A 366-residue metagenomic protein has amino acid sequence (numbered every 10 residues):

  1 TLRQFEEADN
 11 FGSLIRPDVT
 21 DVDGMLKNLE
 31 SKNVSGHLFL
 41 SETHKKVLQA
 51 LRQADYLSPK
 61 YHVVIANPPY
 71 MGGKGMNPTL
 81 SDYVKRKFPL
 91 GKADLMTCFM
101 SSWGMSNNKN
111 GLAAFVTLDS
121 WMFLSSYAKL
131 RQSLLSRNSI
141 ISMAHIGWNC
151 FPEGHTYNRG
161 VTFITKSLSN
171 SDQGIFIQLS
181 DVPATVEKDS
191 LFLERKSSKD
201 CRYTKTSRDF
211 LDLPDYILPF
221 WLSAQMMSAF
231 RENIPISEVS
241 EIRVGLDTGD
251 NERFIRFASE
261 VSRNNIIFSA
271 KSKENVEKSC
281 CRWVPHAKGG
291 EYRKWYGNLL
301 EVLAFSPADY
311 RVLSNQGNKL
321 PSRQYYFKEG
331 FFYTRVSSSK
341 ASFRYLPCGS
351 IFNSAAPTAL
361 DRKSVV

Functional and structural regions predicted by a protein language model:
T1-E6, E291, S350-I351, A356 (+1 more regions): Short intrinsically disordered, low-complexity coil segments enriched in acidic
T1-P59, V63: Class I S-adenosyl-L-methionine-dependent methyltransferase module
S35-G36, A341-F343: Short, flexible segments with low predicted structural confidence
D55-K273, N298, D309-Q316, K328 (+3 more regions): Signature of N6-adenine DNA methyltransferases within the class I
P69, G290, V336: Anionic group-transfer/hydrolysis microenvironments
W148-N149, Y292, S338: Short beta-turn/strand-loop junction motif enriched in small, turn-promoting residues
V261-S262, K271-Q324, F332: Contiguous C-terminal substrate-recognition/catalytic subdomains in enzyme active sites
A287, Q324-S342, I351-F352, R362-V366: Short Ser/Thr-interspersed hydrophobic loop/turn segments at strand-loop and sheet-helix junctions that line or gate
